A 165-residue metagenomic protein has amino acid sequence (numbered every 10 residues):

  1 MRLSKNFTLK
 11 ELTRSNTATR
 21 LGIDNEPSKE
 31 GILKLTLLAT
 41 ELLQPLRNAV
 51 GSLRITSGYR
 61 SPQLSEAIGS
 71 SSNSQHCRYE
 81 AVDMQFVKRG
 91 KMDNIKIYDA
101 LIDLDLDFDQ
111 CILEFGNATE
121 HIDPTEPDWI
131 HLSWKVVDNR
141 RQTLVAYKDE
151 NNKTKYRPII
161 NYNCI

Functional and structural regions predicted by a protein language model:
M1-R47, K148-I165: Extracytoplasmic cell-surface/polysaccharide-interacting catalytic and binding patches
L38-L42, L64, E80, D93 (+1 more regions): Amphipathic alpha-helical interface surfaces
L43-I68: Extended, low-complexity, intrinsically disordered C-terminal regulatory tails of eukaryotic serine/threonine kinases
R54-T56, A81-Q85, H131: Structural recognition of the beta-strand scaffold that forms the well-ordered cores of secreted hydrolase catalytic
P62-V82: Short, surface-exposed glycine/acidic/tryptophan-bearing loops
F86-I165: Catalytic cores and adjacent binding grooves of peptidoglycan-active enzymes
